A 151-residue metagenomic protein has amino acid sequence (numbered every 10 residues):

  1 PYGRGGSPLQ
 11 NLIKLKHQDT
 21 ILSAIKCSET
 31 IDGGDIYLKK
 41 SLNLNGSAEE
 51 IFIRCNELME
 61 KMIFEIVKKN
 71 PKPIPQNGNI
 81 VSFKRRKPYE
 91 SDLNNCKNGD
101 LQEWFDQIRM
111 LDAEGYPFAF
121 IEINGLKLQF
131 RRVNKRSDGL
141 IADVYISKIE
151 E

Functional and structural regions predicted by a protein language model:
P1-C27, W104: Alpha-helical oligomerization interface recognition
I21-E150: Active-site-proximal loop/hinge segments within enzyme catalytic domains
